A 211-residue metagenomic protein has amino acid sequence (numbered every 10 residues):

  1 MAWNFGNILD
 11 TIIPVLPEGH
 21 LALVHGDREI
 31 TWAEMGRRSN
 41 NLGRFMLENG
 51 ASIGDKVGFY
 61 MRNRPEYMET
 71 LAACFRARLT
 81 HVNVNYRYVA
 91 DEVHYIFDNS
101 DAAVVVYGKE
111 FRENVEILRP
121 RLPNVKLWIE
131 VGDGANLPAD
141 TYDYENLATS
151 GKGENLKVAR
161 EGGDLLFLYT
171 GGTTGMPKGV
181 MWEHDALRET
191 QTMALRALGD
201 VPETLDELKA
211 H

Functional and structural regions predicted by a protein language model:
M1-W3, N136-D164: Flexible, low-complexity linker/hinge segments
L9-T31, N136: AMP-dependent adenylate-forming
D10-T11, L47, P65-V84, V93-H94 (+1 more regions): Hydrophobic alpha-helical segments in the ANL/AMP-binding
L21-R64, M68-A72, V89-H94: Conserved AMP-binding/adenylate-forming core of the ANL superfamily
T31-A33, L165-M193, L198-E203: Conserved AMP-binding A3 loop
E48-N49, R76-T149: Structural core segment of the AMP-binding/adenylate-forming
V57, C74, V105, T170-T173: Conserved S/T- and glycine-rich ATP-binding loop of Class I adenylate-forming
S150-G171, G175-M176, P202-H211: Conserved pre-ATP/AMP-binding loop-to-beta segment of ANL
